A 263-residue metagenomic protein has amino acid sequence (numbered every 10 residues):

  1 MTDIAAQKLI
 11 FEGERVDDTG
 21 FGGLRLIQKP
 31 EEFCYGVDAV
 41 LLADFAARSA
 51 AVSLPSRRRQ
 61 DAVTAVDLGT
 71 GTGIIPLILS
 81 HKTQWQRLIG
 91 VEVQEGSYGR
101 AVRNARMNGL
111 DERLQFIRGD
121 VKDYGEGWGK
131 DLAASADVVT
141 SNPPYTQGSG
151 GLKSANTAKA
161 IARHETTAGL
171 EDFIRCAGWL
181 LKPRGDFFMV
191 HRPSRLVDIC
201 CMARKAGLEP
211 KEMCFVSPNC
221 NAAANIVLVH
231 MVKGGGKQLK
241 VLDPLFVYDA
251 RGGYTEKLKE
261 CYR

Functional and structural regions predicted by a protein language model:
K8-S53, L68-K82, H230, F246: SAM-dependent Rossmann-like transferase core, predominantly class I methyltransferases with a strong bias toward
G23, W85-R87, D111-R113, R184 (+1 more regions): A generic structural signal for alpha->beta connector loops
I27, Q115-I117, K211-C214: General small-molecule cofactor/ligand-binding pocket signal
E31, T167-A224: Conserved Class I SAM-dependent methyltransferase catalytic core
D44-A51, P55, D61-L152, R175: Conserved SAM/SAH cofactor-binding pocket of Class I
P143-D172: Mobile active-site "lid"/loop adjacent to the S-adenosyl-L-methionine
N221-R263: SAM/dcSAM-binding transferase cores
